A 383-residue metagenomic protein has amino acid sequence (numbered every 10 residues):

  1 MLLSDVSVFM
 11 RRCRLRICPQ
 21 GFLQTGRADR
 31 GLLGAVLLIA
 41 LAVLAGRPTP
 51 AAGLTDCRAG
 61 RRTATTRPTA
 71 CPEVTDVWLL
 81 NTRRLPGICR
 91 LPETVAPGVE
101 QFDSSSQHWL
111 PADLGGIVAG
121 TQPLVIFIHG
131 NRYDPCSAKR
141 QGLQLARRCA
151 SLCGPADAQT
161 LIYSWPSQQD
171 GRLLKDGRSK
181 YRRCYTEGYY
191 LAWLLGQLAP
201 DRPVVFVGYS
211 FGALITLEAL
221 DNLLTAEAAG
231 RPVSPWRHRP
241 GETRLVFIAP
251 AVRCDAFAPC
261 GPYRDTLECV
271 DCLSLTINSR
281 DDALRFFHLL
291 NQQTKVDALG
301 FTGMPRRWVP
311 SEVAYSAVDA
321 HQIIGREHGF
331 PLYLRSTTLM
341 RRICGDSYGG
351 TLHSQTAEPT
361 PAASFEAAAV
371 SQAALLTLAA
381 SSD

Functional and structural regions predicted by a protein language model:
M1-G26: N-terminal secretory signal peptides that target proteins for export/translocation
G34-V43: Bacterial N-terminal signal peptides
R47-P50: Sec/Tat signal peptide C-region and signal peptidase I cleavage site
G53-G115, N131-Y133, K139, L143 (+2 more regions): Lipolytic serine-hydrolase domain surface
G120-P123, D201-P203: Short coil/turn segments at beta-strand junctions that form active-site/ligand-binding loops
P123-G130: Short beta-strand element of the alpha/beta-hydrolase
G208, G212, T216: Gly/Ala-rich beta-loop-alpha elbow adjacent to hydrolase catalytic centers
